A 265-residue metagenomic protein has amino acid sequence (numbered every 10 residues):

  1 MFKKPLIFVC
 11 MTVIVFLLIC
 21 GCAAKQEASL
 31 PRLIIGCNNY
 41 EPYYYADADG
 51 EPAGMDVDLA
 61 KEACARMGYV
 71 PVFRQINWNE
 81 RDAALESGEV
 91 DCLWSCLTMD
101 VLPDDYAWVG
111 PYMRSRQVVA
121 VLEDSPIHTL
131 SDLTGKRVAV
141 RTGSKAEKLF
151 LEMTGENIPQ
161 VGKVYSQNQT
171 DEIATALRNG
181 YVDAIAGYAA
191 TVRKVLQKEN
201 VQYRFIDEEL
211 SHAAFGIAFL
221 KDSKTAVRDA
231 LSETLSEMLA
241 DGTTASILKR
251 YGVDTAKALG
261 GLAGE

Functional and structural regions predicted by a protein language model:
L18-G21: C-terminal motif of bacterial Sec signal peptides marking the signal peptidase cleavage site
A23-K25: Bacterial signal peptide processing site
E27-L97, S166, A230, R250: Extracytoplasmic small-molecule ligand-binding "clamshell" domains of the periplasmic binding protein/Venus flytrap
G36-E41, R74-N79, G88-D100, E123 (+4 more regions): Beta->alpha turn/N-cap motifs
N38-N39, R114-V121, Q197-S236, D254-E265: Periplasmic-binding protein-like
A46-A48, A60-Y69, A146-Q167, L196-N200 (+1 more regions): Ligand-binding cleft/hinge of the Venus flytrap
E80-A83, S95-D105, L149-E152, A176-H212: A ligand-binding cleft/hinge motif common to bilobed small-molecule-binding domains
V121-V138: Flexible hinge/capping segments at coil-to-helix
